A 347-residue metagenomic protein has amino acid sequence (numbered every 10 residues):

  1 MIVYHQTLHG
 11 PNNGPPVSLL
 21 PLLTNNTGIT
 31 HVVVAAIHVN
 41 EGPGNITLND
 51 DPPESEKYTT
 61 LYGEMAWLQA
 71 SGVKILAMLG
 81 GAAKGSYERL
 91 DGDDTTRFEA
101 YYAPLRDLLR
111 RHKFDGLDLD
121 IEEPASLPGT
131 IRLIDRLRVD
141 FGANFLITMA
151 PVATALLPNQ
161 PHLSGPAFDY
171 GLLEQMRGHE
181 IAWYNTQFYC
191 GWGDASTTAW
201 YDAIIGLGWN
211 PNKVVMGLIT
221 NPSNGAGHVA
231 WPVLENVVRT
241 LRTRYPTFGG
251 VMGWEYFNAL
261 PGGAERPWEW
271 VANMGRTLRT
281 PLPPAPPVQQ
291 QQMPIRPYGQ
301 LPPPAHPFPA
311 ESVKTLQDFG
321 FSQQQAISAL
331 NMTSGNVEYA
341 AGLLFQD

Functional and structural regions predicted by a protein language model:
M1-E235, Y245-F248, F257-M274, T280-P281: Chitinase-like catalytic core of GlcNAc-active glycosidases
I121, G250-G253, S328-A329: Surface-exposed patches in mature extracellular/periplasmic domains of secreted proteins
V237-L241: Short glycine-rich, acidic/polar surface loops and turns
L282-D347: Short, amphipathic alpha-helical interaction segments embedded in low-complexity terminal/linker regions of eukaryotic
